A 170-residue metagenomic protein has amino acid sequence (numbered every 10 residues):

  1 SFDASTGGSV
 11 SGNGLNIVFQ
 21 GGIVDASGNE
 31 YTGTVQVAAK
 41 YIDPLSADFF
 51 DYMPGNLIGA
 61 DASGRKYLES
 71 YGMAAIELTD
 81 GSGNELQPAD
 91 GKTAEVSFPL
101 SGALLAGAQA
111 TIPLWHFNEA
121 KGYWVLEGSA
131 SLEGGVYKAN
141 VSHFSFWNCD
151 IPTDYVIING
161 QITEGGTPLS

Functional and structural regions predicted by a protein language model:
S1-G12, S27, D43-S46, D61-S170: Proteolytic cleavage junctions
G14-A62: Predominantly extracellular/luminal regions of secreted and cell-surface proteins, especially disulfide-bonded
